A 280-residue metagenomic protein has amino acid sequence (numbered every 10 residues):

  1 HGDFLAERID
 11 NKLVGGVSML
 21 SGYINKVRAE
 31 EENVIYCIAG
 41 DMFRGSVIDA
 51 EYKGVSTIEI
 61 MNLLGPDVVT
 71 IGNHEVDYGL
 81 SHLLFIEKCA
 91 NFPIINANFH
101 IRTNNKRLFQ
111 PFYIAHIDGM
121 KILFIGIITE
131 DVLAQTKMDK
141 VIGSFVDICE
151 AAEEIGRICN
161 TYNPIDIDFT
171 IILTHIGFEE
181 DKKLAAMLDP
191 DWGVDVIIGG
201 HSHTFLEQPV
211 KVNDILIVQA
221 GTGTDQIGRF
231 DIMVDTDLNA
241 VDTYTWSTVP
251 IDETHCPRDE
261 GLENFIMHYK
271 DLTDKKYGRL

Functional and structural regions predicted by a protein language model:
H1-F265: Acidic, metal/ion-coordinating pockets
L262-L280: Active-site nucleophile-His-acid catalytic modules used for acyl/amide transfer and hydrolysis across diverse enzymes
